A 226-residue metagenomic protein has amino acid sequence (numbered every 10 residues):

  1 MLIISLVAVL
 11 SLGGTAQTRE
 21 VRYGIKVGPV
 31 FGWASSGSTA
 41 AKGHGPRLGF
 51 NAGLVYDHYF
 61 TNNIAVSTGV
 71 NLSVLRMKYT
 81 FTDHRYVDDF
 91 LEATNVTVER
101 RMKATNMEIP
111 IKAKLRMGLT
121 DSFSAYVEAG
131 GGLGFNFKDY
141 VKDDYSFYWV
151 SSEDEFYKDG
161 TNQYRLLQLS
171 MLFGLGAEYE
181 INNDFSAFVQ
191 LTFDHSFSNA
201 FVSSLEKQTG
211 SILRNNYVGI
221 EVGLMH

Functional and structural regions predicted by a protein language model:
L2-S11: Bacterial N-terminal signal peptides
T15-H58, M225: Short glycine/proline- and aromatic-enriched beta-strand/turn motifs that initiate or cap beta-hairpins
T18, Y59-T61, G118-S122, E180-N182: Outer-membrane beta-barrel channels and translocator barrels
V21-V27, V66-T68, M107-I109, A125-L133 (+3 more regions): Transmembrane beta-strands of outer-membrane beta-barrel proteins
G28-V30, N71-L75, G130-G134, T192-S196 (+1 more regions): Outer-membrane beta-barrel pore domains and translocons
W33-P46, L75-N106, F135-Q168, S196-G219: Extracellular/periplasm-exposed beta-strand and loop segments of Gram-negative cell-envelope proteins, dominated by
G53-V55, P110-K114, G174-G176, E221-G223: Outer-membrane beta-barrel architecture
H58, L115-M117, F135, A177-Y179 (+2 more regions): Residue-level signature of outer-membrane beta-barrel architecture
